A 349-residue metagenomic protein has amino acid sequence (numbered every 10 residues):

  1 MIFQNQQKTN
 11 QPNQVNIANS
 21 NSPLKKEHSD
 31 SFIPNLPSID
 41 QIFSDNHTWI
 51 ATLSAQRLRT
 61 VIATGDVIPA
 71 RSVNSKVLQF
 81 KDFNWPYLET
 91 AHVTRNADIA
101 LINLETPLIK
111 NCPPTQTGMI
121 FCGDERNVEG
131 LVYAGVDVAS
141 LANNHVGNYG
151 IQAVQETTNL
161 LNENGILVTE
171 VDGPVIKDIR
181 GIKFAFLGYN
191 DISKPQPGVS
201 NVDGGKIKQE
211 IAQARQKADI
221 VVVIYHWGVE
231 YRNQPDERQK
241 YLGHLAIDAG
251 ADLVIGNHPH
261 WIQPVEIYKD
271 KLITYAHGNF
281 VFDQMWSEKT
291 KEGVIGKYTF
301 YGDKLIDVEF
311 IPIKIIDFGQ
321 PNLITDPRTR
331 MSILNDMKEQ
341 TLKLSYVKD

Functional and structural regions predicted by a protein language model:
F3-D349: Acidic, metal/ion-coordinating pockets
